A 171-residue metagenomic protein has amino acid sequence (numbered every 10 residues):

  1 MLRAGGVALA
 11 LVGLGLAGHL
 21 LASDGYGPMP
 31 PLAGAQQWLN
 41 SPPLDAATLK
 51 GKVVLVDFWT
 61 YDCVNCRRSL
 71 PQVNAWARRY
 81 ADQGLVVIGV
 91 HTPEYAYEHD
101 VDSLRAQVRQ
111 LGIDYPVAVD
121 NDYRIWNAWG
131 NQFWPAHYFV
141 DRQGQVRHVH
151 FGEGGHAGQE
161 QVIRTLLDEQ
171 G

Functional and structural regions predicted by a protein language model:
M1-G6: N-terminal export leaders
V7-G15: Bacterial N-terminal signal peptides
G18-A47: N-terminal "domain-start" segment that seeds a small globular fold
Q36, D102-Q143: Short, internal strand/loop/helix patches that form the active-site neighborhood or redox-interaction surface
L44-R67, V73, V87: Short active-site neighborhood of thiol/selenol oxidoreductases, capturing the structured segment around
K50-V54, D82-V86, G112-P116, R142-Q145: Loop/turn elements at helix/coil->beta-strand transitions in domains of secreted/extracellular proteins
R67-L111, N121-N127: Structural microenvironment flanking redox-active thiols in thiol-disulfide oxidoreductases
F139-G171: Thiol-/selenol-based redox modules, centered on thioredoxin-like and closely related oxidoreductase domains
